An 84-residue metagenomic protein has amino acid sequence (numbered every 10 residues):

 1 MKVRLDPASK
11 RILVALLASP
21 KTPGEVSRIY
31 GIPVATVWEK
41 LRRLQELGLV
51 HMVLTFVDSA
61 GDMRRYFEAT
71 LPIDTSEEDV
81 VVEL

Functional and structural regions predicted by a protein language model:
M1-R11: Short alpha-helical segments that sit at the start of domains
V14-L16: Short alpha-helical segment immediately N-terminal to, or the first helix within, an HTH/HTH-like DNA-binding domain
A18-E25: Short capping segments at the starts of secondary-structure elements
R28, Q45-E46: Alpha-helical residues within the helix-turn-helix
G48-T55: A short, conserved structural fragment
A60-L84: Conserved segment of winged-helix/HTH DNA-binding domains
